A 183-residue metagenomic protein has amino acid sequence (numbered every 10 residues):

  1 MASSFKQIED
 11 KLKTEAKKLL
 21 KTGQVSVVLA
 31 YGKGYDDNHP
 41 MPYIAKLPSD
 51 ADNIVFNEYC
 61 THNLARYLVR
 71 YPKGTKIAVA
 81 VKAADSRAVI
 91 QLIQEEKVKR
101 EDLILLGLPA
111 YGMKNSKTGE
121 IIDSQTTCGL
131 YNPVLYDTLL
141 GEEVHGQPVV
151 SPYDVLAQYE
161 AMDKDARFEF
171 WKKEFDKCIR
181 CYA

Functional and structural regions predicted by a protein language model:
M1-A183: Iron-sulfur-associated redox domains of electron-transfer enzymes in respiratory and anaerobic energy metabolism
